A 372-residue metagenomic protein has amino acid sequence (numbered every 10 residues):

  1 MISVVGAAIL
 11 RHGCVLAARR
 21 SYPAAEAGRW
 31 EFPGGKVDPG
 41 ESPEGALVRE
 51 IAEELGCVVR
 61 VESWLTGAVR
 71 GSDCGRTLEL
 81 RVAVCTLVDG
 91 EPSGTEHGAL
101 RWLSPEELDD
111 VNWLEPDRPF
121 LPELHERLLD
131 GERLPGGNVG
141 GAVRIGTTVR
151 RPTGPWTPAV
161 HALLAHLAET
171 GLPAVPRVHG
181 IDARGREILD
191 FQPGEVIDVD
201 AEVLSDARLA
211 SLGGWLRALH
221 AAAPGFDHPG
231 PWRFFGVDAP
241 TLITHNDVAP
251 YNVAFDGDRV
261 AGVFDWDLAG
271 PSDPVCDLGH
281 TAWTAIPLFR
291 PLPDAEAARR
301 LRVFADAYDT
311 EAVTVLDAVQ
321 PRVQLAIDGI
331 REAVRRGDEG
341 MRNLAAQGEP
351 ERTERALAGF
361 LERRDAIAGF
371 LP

Functional and structural regions predicted by a protein language model:
M1-V15: Conserved N-terminal beta-strand and adjoining loop/helix that marks the start of the Nudix/MutT-like hydrolase domain
C14-E53, C57: Conserved Nudix-box catalytic region and its N-terminal flanking loop in Nudix hydrolases and closely related
V58-V59, T66-S93, A99-R101, P105-E107 (+2 more regions): Active-site-adjacent beta-strand/loop module that shapes the phosphate/pyrophosphate-binding cleft
G136-G140, G146-A222, F226: A conserved alpha-helical element in kinase catalytic cores
V139-R144, V178, R233-D277: Active-site acidic catalytic loop and adjacent metal/ATP-binding pocket of ATP-dependent phosphoryl transfer enzymes
D200-W232, T241-N246, Y251, F255-R259 (+2 more regions): Conserved kinase catalytic-core helix
D277-D309, Q324-A333: Active-site activation/catalytic loop segments of kinase-like enzymes and analogous catalytic loops in related
I327-P372: ATP/Mg2+ or Mg2+-diphosphate-binding catalytic cores that bind nucleotide phosphates or diphosphates via glycine-rich
